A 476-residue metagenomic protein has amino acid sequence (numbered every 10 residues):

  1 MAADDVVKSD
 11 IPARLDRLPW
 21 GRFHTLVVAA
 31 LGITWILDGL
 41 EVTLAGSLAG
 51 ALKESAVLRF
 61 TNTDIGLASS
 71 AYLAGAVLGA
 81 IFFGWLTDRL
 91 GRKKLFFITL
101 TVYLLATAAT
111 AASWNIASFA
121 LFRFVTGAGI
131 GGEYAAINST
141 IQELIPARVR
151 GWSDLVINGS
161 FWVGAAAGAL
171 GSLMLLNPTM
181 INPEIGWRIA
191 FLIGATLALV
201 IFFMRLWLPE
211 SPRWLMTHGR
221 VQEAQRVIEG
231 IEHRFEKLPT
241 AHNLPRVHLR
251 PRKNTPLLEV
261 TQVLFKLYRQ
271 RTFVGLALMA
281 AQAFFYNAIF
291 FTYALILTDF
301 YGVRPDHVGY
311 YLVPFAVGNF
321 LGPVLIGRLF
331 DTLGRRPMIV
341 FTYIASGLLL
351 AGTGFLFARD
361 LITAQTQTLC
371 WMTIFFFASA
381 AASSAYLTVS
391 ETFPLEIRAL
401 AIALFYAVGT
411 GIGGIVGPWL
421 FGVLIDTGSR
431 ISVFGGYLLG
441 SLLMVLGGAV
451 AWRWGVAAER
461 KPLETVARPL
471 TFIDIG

Functional and structural regions predicted by a protein language model:
M1-G476: Transmembrane-helix signature of 12-pass secondary carriers
